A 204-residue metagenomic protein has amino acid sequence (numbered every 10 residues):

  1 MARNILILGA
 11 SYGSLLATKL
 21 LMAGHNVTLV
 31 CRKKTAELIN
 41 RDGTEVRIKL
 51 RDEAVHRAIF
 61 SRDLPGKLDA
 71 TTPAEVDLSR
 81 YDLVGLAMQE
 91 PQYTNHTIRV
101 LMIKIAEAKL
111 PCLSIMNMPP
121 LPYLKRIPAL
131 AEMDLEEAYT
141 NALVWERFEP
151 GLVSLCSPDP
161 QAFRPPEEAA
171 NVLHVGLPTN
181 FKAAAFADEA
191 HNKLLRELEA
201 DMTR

Functional and structural regions predicted by a protein language model:
M1-R51, L121: NAD(P)+-binding Rossmann beta1-loop-alpha1 motif at the extreme N-terminus of oxidoreductases
I5, S61-P65, E90-Q92: Short, flexible loop segments at the rims of nucleotide/cofactor-binding pockets, characterized by
L16-A17, N95-I98, Y123-R126: Short glycine-/acidic-enriched loop or helix-start segments at secondary-structure transitions that form or flank
A17, A36, I98-I103, E199: Short amphipathic alpha-helical segments and helix-helix/interface helices
M22, G43-E45, I98-M102, I127-L130: Short, glycine/charged-enriched secondary-structure capping and boundary segments
R32-Y81: Conserved N-terminal Rossmann-fold NAD(P) cofactor-binding segment
E75-P120: Rossmann-fold NAD(P) dinucleotide-binding segment
S79, L113-R204: Rossmann-fold dinucleotide-binding core
